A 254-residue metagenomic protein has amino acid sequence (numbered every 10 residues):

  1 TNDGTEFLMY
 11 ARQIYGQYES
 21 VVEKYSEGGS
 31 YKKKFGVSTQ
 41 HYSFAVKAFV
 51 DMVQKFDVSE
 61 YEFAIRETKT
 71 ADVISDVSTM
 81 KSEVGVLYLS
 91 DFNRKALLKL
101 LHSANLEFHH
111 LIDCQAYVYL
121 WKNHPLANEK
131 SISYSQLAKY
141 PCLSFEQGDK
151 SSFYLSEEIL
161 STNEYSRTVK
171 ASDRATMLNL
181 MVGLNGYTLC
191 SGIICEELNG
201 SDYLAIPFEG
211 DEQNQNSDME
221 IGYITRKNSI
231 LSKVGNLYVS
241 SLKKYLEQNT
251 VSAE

Functional and structural regions predicted by a protein language model:
T1-Q17: Basic, amphipathic "hinge/linker" alpha-helix immediately C-terminal to the N-terminal HTH DNA-binding motif
M9, V50-K55, A71-Q115, L120: Short beta-strand-centered segments that line the small-molecule binding cleft or hinge of alpha/beta clamshell
G16, E23, G28-D76, S232-G235: N-terminal winged-helix
G29, L100-C142: Flexible hinge/capping segments at coil-to-helix
A45-D51, R94, S133-N163, G192 (+2 more regions): Secondary-structure junction motif
K69, S78-E83, Q147-L204: Hydrophobic hinge/microswitch elements
H102-H109, C114, A175-N228: Beta-alpha-beta core module
Y119-A127, E220-L231: A bilobed periplasmic-binding-protein/Venus flytrap-type ligand-binding module shared by bacterial periplasmic
